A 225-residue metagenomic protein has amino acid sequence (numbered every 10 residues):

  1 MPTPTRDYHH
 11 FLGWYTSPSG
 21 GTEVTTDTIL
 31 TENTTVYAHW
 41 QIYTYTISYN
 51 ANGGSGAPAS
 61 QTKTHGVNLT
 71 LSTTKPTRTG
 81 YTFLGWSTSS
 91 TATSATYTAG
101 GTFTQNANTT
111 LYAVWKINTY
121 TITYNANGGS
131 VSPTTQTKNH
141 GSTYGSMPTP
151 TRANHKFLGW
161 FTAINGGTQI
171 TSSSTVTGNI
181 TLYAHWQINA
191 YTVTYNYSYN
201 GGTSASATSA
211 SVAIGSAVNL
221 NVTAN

Functional and structural regions predicted by a protein language model:
M1-N225: Secondary-structure capping and domain/repeat boundary segments
